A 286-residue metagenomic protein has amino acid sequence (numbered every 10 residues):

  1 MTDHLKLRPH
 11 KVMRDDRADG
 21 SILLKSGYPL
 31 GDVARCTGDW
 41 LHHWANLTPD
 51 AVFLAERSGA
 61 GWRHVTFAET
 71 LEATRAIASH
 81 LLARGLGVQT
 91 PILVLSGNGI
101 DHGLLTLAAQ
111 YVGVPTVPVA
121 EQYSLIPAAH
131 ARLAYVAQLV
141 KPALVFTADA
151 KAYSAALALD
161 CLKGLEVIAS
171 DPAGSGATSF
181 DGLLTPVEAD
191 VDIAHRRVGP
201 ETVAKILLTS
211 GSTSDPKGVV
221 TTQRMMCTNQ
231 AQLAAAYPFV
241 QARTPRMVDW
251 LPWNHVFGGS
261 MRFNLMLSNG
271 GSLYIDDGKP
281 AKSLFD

Functional and structural regions predicted by a protein language model:
M1-L5, Y111-G182: Structural core segment of the AMP-binding/adenylate-forming
M1-V65, E69-R84, T106, V112: N-lobe entry segment of adenylate-forming
P29, F53-L107, Y123-A134, F180-T185 (+1 more regions): Conserved AMP-binding/adenylate-forming core of the ANL superfamily
P49-V52, A169-S170, G174-L208, S214-D215 (+1 more regions): Conserved pre-ATP/AMP-binding loop-to-beta segment of ANL
R63-A68, H195-R197, E201-A231: Conserved AMP-binding A3 loop
L71-A76, P186-D190, P200, V219-V240 (+1 more regions): Conserved structural elements of the adenylate-forming
G99-S124, Y135-L144, P245-R246, N264-Y274: A short helix-loop-beta submotif of the ANL/AMP-binding
C227-R246, W253-D286: Conserved AMP-binding/adenylation subdomain of ANL enzymes
